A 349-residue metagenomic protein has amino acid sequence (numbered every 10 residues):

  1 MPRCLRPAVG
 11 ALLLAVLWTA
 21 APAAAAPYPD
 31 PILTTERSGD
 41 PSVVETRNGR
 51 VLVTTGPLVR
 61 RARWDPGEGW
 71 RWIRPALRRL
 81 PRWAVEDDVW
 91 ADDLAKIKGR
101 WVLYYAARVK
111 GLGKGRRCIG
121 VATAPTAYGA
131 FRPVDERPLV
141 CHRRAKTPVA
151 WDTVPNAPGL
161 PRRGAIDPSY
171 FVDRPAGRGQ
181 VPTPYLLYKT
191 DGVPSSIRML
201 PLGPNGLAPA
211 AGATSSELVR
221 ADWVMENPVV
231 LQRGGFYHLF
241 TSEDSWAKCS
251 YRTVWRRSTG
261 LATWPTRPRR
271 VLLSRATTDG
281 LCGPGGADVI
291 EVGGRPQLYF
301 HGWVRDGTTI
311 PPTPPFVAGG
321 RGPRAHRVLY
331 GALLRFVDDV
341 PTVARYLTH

Functional and structural regions predicted by a protein language model:
M1-A25: Secretory targeting and sorting signals
A26-H349: Carbohydrate-active catalytic/glycan-binding domains of CAZyme proteins, especially the secreted or lumenal ectodomains
